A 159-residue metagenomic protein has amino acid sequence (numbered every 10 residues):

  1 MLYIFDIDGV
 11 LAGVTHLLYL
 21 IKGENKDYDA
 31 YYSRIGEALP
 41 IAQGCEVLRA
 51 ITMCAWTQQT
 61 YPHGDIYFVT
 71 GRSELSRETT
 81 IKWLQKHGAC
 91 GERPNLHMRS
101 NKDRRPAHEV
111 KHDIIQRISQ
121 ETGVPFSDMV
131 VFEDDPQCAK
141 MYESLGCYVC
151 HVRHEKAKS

Functional and structural regions predicted by a protein language model:
M1-Y3, D128-M129: The start of beta-strands in P-loop NTPase/AAA+ ATPase cores
L2-R105: Alpha-helical substrate-recognition element adjacent to the catalytic core
G44, K111-I114, D135: Amphipathic coiled-coil/heptad-repeat helices and related helical stalk/stem segments that mediate oligomerization
Y61, I118-S127: Glycine-rich phosphate-binding loop signature in dinucleotide/nucleotide-binding domains
E74-L75, V110, Q137: Short alpha-helical
T80-A89, R117-I118, K140-G146: Short, aromatic/basic amphipathic alpha-helical patches
P106-E121: Short loop-to-alpha-helix "cap/lid" segments that border enzyme active sites across diverse enzyme classes
F126-S159: Acidic, Mg2+-coordinating phosphoryl-transfer loop and its flanking beta/alpha structural elements, shared across
